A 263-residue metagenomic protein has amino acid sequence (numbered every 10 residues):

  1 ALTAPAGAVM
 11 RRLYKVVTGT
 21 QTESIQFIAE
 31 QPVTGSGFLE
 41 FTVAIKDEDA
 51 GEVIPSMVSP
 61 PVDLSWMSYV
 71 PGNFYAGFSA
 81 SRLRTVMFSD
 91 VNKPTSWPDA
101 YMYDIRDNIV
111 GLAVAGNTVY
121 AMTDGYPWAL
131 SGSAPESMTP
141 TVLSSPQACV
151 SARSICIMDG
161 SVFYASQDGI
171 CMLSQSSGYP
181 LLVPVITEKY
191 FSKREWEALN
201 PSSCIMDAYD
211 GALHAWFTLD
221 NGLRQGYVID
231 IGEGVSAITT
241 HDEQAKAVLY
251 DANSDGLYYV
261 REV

Functional and structural regions predicted by a protein language model:
A1-S81, F88-D99: Disordered, low-complexity "stalk" and linker segments at domain junctions of extracellular and cell-surface proteins
T42-D47, S81-R82, S89-V91, T95-P98 (+4 more regions): A generic short-segment signal for beta-strand/edge and adjacent turn/coil regions
R82-L83, M87-D90, Y126, T218: A broad, low-specificity signal for short, low-complexity segments enriched in glycine/proline and polar/charged
Y101-Y103: Hydrophobic alpha-helical transmembrane segments corresponding to the first two to three helices of multi-pass helical
R106-V263: Beta-sheet-dominated scaffold domains
